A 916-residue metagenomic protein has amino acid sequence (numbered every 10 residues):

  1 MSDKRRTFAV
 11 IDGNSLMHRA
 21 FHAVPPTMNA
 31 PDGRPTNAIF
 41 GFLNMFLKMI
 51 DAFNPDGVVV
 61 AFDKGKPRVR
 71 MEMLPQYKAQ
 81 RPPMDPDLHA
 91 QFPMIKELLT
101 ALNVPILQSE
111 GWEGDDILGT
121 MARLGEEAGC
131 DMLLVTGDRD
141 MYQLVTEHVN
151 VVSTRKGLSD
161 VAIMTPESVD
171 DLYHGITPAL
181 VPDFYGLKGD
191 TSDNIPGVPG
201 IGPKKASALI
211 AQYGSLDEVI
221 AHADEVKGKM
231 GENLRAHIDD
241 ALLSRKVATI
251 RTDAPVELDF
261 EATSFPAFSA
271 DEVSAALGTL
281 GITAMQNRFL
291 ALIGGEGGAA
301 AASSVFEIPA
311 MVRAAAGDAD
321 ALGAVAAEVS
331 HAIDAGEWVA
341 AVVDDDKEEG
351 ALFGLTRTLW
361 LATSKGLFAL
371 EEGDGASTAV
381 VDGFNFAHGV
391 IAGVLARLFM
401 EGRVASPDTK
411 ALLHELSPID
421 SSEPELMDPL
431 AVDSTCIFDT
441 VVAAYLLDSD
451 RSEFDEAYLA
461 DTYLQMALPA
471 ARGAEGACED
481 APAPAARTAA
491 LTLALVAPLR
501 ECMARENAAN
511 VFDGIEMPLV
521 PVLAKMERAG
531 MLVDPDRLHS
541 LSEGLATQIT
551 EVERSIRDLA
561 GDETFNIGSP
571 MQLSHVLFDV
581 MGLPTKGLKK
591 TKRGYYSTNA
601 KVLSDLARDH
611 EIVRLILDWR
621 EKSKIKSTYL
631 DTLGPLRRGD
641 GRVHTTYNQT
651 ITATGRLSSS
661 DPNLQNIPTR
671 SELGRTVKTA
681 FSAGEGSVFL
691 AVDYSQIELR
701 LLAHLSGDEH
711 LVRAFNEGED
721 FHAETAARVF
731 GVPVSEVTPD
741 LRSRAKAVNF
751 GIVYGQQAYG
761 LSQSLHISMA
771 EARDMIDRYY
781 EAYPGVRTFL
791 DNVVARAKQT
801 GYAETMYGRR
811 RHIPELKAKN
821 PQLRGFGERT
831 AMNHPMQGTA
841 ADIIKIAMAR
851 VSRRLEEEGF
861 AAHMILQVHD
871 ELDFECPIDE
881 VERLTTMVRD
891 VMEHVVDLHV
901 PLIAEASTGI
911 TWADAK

Functional and structural regions predicted by a protein language model:
S2-V135, R139-I163, D240-L243, T249-E257: Noncatalytic, basic helical substrate-engagement surface that gates or grips nucleic-acid strands
D3-R5, D56-V59, V104, E127 (+10 more regions): Non-catalytic nucleic-acid-binding/docking modules located in mid-to-C-terminal regions of nucleic-acid enzymes
R6-A9, G13, R19-V59, P75-Q76 (+5 more regions): Conserved RNase H-like, two-metal-ion catalytic cores of nucleic-acid enzymes
Q76-A90, M141, T146-G175, G231-N233 (+2 more regions): Short alpha-helix plus adjacent loop in nuclease-associated cores
H237-V381, C478, R487-T669, V688 (+6 more regions): Conserved "right-hand" nucleotidyltransferase catalytic core of DNA-directed polymerases
A362, A444-A470, P484-T492, Q649-V734: Function-dense linear segments that define catalytic or interfacial modules in macromolecule-processing proteins
K525-R528, R637-R638, H644-T645, Q649-T652 (+5 more regions): Conserved catalytic core of nucleic-acid polymerases
T547-R554, D558, D562-E611, E781-R829 (+2 more regions): C-terminal polymerase-core module
